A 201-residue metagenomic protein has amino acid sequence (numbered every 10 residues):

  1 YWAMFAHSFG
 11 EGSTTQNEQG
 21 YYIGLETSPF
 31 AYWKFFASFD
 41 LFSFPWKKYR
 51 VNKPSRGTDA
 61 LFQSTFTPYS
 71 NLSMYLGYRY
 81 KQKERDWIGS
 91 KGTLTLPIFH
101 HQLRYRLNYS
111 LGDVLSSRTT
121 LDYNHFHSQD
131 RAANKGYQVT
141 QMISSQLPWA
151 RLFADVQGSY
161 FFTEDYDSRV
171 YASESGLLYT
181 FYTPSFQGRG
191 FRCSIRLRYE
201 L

Functional and structural regions predicted by a protein language model:
Y1-L201: Exposed, low-structure sequence patches enriched in small/polar residues
